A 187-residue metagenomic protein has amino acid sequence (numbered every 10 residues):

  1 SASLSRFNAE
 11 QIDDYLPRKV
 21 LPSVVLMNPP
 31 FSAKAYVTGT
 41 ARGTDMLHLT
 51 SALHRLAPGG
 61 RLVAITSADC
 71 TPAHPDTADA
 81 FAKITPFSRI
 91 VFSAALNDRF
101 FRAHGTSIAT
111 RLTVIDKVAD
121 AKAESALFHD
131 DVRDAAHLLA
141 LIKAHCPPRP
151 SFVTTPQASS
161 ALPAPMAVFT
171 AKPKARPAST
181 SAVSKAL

Functional and structural regions predicted by a protein language model:
S1-S3, V20-L21, A57-G59: Short glycine/proline-enriched coil/turn segments at helix->beta-strand junctions
A2-E10: Conserved SAM-binding strand-loop segment of SAM-dependent methyltransferases
R6, A33, G39-I115: Conserved Class I SAM-dependent methyltransferase catalytic core
Y15-L26: A short acidic, Gly/Pro-enriched loop at the edge of an enzyme's catalytic core that lines a small-molecule cofactor
L26-S32: Amphipathic alpha-helical repeat scaffolds
R99-A175, S179: Flexible, glycine-/basic-rich loop-and-beta segments that form/coincide with the SAM-dependent methyltransferase
V183-L187: Charged/polar low-complexity intrinsically disordered segments, enriched in acidic residues
